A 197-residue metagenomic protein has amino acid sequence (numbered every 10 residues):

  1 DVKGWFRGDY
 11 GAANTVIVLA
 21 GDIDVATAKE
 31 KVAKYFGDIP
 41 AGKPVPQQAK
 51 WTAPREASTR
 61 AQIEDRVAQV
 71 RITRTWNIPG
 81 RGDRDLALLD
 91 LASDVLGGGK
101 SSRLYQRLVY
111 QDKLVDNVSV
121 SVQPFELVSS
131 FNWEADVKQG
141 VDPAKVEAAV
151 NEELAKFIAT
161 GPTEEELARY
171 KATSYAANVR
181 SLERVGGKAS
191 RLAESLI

Functional and structural regions predicted by a protein language model:
D1-N14, A20, D24-V25, K34 (+1 more regions): Active-site-adjacent, His/Asp/Glu-enriched structural segments that form or flank metal-binding and acid/base networks
D1-T15, K43, Q47-T52, L89 (+2 more regions): Histidine-acidic residue clusters that define the catalytic metal-binding segment of zinc metallopeptidase domains
K3-F6, T59-I63, V118-Q123: Short beta-strand/turn micro-motifs at beta-sheet edges
Y10-A13, R55-S58, R66-R71, L86-A87 (+1 more regions): Short, solvent-exposed loop/turn segments at the edges of secondary structure
N14-A20, Q69-G80, Q106-I197: M16 family metallopeptidases and their MPP-like homologs
V16-G80, L182: An aromatic/glycine/proline-enriched structural segment found at the starts of mature extracellular/organellar domains
I23, T27, Y35-K43, G99-K100 (+3 more regions): A generic secondary-structure signal for well-formed alpha-helical elements
R74, R84-L96, R103-Q106: Active/ligand-binding-proximal structured segments within catalytic/core domains that scaffold catalytic residues
